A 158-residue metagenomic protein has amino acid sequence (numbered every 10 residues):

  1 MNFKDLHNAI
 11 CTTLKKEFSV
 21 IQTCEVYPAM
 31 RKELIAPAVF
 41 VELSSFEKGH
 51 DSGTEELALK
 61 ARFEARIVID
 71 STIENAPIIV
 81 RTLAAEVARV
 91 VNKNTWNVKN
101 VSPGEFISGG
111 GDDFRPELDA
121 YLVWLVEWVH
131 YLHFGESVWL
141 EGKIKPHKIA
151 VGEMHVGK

Functional and structural regions predicted by a protein language model:
M1-R31, S45-K158: Charged, amphipathic alpha-helical segments and their flanking helix caps
I35-S45: A short, hydrophobic beta-strand-centered structural micro-motif
